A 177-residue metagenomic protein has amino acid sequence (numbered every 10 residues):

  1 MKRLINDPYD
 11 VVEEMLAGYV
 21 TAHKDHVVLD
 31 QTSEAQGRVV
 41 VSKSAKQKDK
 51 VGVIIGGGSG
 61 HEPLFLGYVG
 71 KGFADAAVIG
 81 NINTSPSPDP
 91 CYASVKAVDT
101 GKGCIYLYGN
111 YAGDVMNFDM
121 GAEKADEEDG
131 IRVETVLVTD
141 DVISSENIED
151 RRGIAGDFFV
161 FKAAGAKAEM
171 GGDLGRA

Functional and structural regions predicted by a protein language model:
M1-V53: N-terminal amphipathic/basic leader segments beginning at the initiator methionine
A17-V28, A74, V78-I79, K96 (+3 more regions): Generic secondary-structure signature for well-ordered alpha-helical cores
G37-K71, V78: Glycine-rich, flexible N-terminal cofactor/catalytic loop recognition
V51-G58, A74-A77, G103-A112, D119-A122 (+2 more regions): Short glycine-rich or small-residue beta-strand-to-loop segments that form or flank ligand, phosphate, metal/Fe-S
H61, Y68-T100: Glycine-rich oxoanion-binding loops at beta->alpha junctions
D89-N110, M116, N147-F159: A structural-propensity feature for long, helix-poor, extended segments
V115-D129, N147: Short Gly/Thr/Asp-enriched flexible loops that form oxyanion-binding sites at enzyme active sites
V136-R176: Short alpha-helices
